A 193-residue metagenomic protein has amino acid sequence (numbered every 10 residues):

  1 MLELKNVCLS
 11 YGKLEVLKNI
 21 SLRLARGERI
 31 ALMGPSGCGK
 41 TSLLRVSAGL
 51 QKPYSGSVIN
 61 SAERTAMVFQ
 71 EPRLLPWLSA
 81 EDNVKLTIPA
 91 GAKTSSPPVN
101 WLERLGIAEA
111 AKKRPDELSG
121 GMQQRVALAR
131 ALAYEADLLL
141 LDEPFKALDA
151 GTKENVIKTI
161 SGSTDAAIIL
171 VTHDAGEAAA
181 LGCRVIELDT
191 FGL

Functional and structural regions predicted by a protein language model:
M33-P35: The feature captures the beta-strand-to-loop junction immediately N-terminal to the Walker
A48: Helix-to-loop junction immediately C-terminal to a conserved catalytic motif
S95-A110: Conserved ABC ATPase "signature" region
R114-L118, M122: Conserved ABC ATPase signature
L128: Hydrophobic anchor residue at the start of the ABC signature
A133-D137: A short, proline-enriched helix->beta-strand linker immediately N-terminal to the Walker B motif in ABC-type P-loop
A166-V171: Conserved H-loop
